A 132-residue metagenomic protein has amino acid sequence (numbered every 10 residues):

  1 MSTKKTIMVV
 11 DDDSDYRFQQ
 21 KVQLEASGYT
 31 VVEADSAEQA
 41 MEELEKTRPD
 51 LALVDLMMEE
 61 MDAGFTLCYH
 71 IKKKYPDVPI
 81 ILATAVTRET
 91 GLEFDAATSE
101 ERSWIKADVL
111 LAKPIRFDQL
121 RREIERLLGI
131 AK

Functional and structural regions predicted by a protein language model:
S14-V32: Two-component/phosphorelay signaling modules centered on CheY-like receiver
E33-L51: Acidic, metal-coordinating helix/loop segments flanking the phosphotransfer/catalytic sites of two-component signaling
D35-Q39, D62-L67: Acidic catalytic/metal-coordinating carboxylates
E42, F65-P76, A97-S99: Short amphipathic alpha-helix used as the core "switch/output" element in two-component signaling
D55-L56: Active-site residues of response regulator receiver
H70, F94-L111: As written
A83-T84: Hydrophobic/aromatic residues positioned on beta-strands within the core alpha/beta folds
A112-R126, K132: C-terminal output helix
